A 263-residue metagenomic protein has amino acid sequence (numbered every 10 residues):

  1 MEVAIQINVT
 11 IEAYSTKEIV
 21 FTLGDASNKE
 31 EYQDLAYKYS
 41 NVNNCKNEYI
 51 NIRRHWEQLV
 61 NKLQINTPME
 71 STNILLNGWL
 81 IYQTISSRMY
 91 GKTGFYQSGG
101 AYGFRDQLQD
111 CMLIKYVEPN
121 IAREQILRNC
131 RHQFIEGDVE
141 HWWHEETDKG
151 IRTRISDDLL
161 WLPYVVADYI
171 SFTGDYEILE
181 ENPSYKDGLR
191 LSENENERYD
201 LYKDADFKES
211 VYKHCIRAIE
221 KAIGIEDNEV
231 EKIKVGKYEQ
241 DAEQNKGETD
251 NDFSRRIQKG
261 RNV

Functional and structural regions predicted by a protein language model:
E2-A101, L189-Y212, I216, N251 (+1 more regions): Acidic/polar, glycine-enriched structural segments that form the non-catalytic walls/loops of the carbohydrate-binding
I5-V20, D175, C215-E243, N251: Extended amphipathic secondary-structure runs
E12-A13, F104, I155, T173: Alpha-helical architecture
A13, I19, N73, Y116 (+5 more regions): Residues in flexible loops and secondary-structure boundaries
D25-S27, Y116, K259-V263: A generic structural motif
K62, M69-T72, Q83-G91, G100-Q107 (+2 more regions): Aromatic-lined, polymer-binding surfaces characteristic of secreted/periplasmic polysaccharide-degrading enzymes
I114-A122, I126-E231, N251: Aromatic-rich carbohydrate-recognition surfaces in CAZymes
